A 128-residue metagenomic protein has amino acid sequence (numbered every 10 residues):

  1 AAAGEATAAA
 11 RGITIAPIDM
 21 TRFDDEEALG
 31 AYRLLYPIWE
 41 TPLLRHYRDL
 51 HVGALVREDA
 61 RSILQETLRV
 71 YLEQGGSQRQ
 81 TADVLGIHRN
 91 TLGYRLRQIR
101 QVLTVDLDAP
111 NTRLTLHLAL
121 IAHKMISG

Functional and structural regions predicted by a protein language model:
A1-G128: Cytosolic nucleotide-utilizing catalytic cores of signal-transduction proteins
